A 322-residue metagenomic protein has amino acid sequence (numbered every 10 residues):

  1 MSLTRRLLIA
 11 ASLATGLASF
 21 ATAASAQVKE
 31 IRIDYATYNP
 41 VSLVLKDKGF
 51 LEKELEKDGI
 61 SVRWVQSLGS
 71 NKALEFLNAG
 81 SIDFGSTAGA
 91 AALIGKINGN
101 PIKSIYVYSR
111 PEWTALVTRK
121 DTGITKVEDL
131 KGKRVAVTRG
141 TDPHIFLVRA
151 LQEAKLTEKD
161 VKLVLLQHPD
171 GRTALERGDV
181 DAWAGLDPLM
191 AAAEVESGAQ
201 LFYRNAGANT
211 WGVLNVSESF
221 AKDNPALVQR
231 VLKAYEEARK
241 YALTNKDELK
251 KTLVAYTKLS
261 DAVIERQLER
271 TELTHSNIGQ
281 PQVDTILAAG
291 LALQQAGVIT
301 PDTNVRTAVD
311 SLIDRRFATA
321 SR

Functional and structural regions predicted by a protein language model:
R5-I9: N-terminal export leaders
A10-S19: Bacterial N-terminal signal peptides
F20-A26: Sec/Tat signal peptide C-region and signal peptidase I cleavage site
Q27-T157, K162-Q167, D181-A184, Q200-L201 (+1 more regions): Short, glycine-/small- and polar/acidic-enriched structural segments that line small-molecule recognition paths
E52-I60, L273-Q282, V305: Short, solvent-exposed loop/beta-turn-alpha elements that line the ligand-binding surface or hinge of extracytoplasmic
A90, L163-V164, P169-A255: Pocket-lining segment of extracytoplasmic ligand-binding domains
K222-T300: Secondary-structure end/capping motifs
Q294-R322: Conserved C-terminal helix/tail region of periplasmic/extracytoplasmic solute-binding proteins
